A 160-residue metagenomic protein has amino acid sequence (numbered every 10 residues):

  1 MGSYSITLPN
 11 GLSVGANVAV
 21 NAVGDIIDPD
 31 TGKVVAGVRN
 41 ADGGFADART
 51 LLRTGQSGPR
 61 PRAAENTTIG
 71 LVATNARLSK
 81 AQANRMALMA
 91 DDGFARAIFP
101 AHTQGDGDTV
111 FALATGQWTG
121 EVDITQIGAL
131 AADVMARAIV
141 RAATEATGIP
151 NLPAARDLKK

Functional and structural regions predicted by a protein language model:
M1-K160: A structural signal for small-residue-enriched, beta-sheet-centric alpha/beta enzyme cores and oligomeric scaffold folds
